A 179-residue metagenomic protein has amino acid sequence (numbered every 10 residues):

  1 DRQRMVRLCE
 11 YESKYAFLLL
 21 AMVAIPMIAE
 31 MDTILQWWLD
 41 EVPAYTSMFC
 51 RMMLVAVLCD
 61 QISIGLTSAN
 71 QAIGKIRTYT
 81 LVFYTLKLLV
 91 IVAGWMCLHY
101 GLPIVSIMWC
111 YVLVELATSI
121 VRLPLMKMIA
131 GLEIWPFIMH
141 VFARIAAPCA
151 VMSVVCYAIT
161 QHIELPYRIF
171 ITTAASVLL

Functional and structural regions predicted by a protein language model:
D1-F83: Specific pore-lining/lateral-gate transmembrane helices of multi-pass inner-membrane transport and insertion machines
L8-E12, T78, L132-A146: Membrane-helix boundary/juxtamembrane motif in polytopic membrane proteins
E12-Y15, I25, V57-G65, F83-V92 (+3 more regions): Hydrophobic alpha-helical transmembrane bundles that constitute the permease/transmembrane domains of multi-pass
A24-D32, W37, F49-M52, I91-M96 (+4 more regions): Membrane-embedded alpha-helical segments of multi-pass transporters/permeases
I34-W38, I138, F142, I159-H162: Hydrophobic alpha-helical segments of integral membrane proteins, encompassing both true transmembrane helices
Y45-F49, P103-I107, F137, V141-I145 (+2 more regions): Residue-level signature of transmembrane alpha-helical entry/exit and packing/kink sites in multi-pass membrane
L66-G74, P124-H140: Alpha-helical transmembrane segments
R77, Y84-I120, M128, L132 (+1 more regions): Membrane-interface helix-loop junctions in multi-pass transport and translocation proteins
